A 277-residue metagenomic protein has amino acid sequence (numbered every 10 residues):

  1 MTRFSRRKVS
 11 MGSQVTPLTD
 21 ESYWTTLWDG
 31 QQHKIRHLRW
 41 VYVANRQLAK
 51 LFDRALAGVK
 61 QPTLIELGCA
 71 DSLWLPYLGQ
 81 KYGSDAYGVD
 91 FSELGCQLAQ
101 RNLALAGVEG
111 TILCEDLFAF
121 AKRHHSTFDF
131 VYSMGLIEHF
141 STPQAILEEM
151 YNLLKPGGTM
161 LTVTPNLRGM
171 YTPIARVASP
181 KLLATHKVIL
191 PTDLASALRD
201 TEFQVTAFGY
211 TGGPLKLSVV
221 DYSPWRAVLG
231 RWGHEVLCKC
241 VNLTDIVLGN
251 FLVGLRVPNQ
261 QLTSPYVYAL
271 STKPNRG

Functional and structural regions predicted by a protein language model:
M1-S126, F130, M134, L147 (+2 more regions): Conserved N-terminal segment of class I S-adenosyl-L-methionine
E93, F140-S141, T164, R168: A structural helix-start
G135-H139: A short His-aromatic
Q144-P156: A short glycine-rich, Lys/Arg-flanked "PGG" loop and its adjoining helix->strand segment in the class I
V163-T185: Short, glycine-/aromatic-enriched active-site segment of Class I SAM-dependent methyltransferases
A175, A207-G277: A C-terminal cap/extension of S-adenosyl-L-methionine-dependent methyltransferases that defines the acceptor-substrate
H186-E202: Short alpha-helix
